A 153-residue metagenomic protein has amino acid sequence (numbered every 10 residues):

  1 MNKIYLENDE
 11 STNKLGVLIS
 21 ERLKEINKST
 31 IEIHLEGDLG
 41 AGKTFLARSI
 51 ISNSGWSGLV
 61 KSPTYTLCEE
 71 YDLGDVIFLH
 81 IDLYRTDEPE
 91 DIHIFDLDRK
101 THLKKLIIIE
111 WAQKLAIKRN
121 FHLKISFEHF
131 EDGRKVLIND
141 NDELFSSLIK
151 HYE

Functional and structural regions predicted by a protein language model:
M1-R22: N-terminal pre-Walker A segment at the start of P-loop NTPase domains
R22-T30: Phosphate-binding P-loop
E32-H34: Short hydrophobic/aromatic beta-strand immediately N-terminal to the Walker A/P-loop
E36-D38: P-loop (Walker A) phosphate-binding loop of NTP-binding proteins
K43: Conserved lysine of the Walker
W56-D72: Short beta-strand-centered segment that lines the nucleotide-binding/catalytic pocket of NTP-utilizing
H80-D87: Switch II (G3) loop of P-loop NTPases
E90, F95-E153: Short phosphate-coordinating micro-motif centered on Lys-Gly-acidic
